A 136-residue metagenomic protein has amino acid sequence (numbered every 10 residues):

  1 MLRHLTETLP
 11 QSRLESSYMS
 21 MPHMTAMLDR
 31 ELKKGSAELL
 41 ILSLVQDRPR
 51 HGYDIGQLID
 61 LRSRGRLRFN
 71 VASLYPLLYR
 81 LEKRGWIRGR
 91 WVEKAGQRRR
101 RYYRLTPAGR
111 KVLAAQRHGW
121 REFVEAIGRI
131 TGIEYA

Functional and structural regions predicted by a protein language model:
L2-H23, R110-A136: Amphipathic alpha-helical dimerization/coiled-coil segments that flank or bridge DNA-binding/regulatory modules
T6-Q46: Short alpha-helical segments that sit at the start of domains
D29-Y75: N-terminal helix-turn-helix DNA-binding core of bacterial DNA-binding proteins
S43, Q57, Y79, A114 (+1 more regions): A cross-family signal for key residues in well-ordered alpha-helices that form functional helical elements
Y75-E82: Short, hydrophobic-biased segments on the C-terminal half of alpha helices that form "recognition helices"
G85: Glycine-centered, phosphate/nucleic-acid-interacting loop/turn motifs that mediate DNA/RNA or nucleotide
G89: Short beta-strand "wing" residues that participate in macromolecule-binding interfaces
A95-R117: Basic, amphipathic "hinge/linker" alpha-helix immediately C-terminal to the N-terminal HTH DNA-binding motif
